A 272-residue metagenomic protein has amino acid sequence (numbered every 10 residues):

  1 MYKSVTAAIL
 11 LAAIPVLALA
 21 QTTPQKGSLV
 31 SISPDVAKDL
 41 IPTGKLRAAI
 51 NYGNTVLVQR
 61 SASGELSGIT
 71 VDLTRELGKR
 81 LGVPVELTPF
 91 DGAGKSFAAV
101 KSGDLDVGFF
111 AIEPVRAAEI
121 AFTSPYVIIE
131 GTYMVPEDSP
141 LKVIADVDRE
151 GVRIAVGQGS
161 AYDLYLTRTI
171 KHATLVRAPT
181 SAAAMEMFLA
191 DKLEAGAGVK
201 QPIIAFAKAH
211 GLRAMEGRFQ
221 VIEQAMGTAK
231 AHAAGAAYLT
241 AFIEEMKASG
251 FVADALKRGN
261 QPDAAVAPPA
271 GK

Functional and structural regions predicted by a protein language model:
A8-V16: Bacterial N-terminal signal peptides
T22-A111, S249, R258: Extracytoplasmic small-molecule ligand-binding "clamshell" domains of the periplasmic binding protein/Venus flytrap
T22-S31, G68-R80, S139, A145 (+2 more regions): Extended ligand-binding regions for polar small-molecule ligands
K45-I50, S67, A145-S160, T174-L175: Short loop->beta-strand "edge-of-pocket" segments that line small-molecule binding or catalytic clefts across diverse
Y52, I128-E137, K200-E244, P262-K272: Periplasmic-binding protein-like
R60-A62, T74-P84, T123, E150 (+4 more regions): Ligand-binding cleft/hinge of the Venus flytrap
V71, R75, K79, P84-D148 (+2 more regions): Acidic, polar ligand-binding/catalytic clefts
D106-F110, V176, E194-V199: Paired acidic/hydrophobic, glycine-rich loop segments that form the ligand-binding mouth/hinge of periplasmic-binding
